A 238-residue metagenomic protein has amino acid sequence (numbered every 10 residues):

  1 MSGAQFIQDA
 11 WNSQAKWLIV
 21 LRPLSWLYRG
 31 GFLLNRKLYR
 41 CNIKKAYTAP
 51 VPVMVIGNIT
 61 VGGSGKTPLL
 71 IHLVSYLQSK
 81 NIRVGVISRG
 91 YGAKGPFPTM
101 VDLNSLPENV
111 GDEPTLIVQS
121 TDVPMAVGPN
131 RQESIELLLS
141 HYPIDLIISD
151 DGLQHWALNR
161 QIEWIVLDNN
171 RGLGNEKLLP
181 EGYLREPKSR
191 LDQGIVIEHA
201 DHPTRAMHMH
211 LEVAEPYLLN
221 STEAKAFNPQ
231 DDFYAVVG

Functional and structural regions predicted by a protein language model:
M1-Q14, G172-G238: C-terminal accessory "lid"/substrate-recognition subdomains
S2-P52: A transmembrane-helix-recognition feature enriched in membrane-embedded lipid enzymes and envelope glyco-/phospholipid
R36-L103: Walker A (P-loop) phosphate-binding motif
I56, L167, M207-M209: Hydrophobic residues at beta-strand termini and immediately following loops that shape nucleotide-binding pockets
I82, Y142-I144, Q230: Short, high-confidence coil segments that cap the C-terminus of an alpha-helix and link into the following beta-strand
I82-V84, I162, I195, D232: Residues at the starts of beta-strands that form the adenosine-phosphate
G85-I87, I165, Y234-V236: Conserved beta-strand elements of the Class I
G90-R205, E215: Phosphate/Mg2+-binding loops and adjacent switch elements in nucleotide/diphosphate-handling enzyme cores
